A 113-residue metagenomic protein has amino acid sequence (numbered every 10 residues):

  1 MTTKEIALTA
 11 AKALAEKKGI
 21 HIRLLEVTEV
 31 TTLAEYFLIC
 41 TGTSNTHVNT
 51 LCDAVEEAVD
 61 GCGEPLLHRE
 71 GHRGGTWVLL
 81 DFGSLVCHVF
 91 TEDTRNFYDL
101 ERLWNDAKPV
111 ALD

Functional and structural regions predicted by a protein language model:
M1-L33, N45-V78, F90-T94, L100-D113: Polybasic/polar functional segments that serve as interface/processing modules
Y36: Residue-level detector of short, conserved catalytic/binding motifs and their immediate flanks
I39-G42: Short hydrophobic/aromatic beta-strand micro-patches that form the beta-sheet surface supporting nucleotide- or nucleic
L80-F82: Active-site beta-strand termini and strand-to-loop segments that position acidic
